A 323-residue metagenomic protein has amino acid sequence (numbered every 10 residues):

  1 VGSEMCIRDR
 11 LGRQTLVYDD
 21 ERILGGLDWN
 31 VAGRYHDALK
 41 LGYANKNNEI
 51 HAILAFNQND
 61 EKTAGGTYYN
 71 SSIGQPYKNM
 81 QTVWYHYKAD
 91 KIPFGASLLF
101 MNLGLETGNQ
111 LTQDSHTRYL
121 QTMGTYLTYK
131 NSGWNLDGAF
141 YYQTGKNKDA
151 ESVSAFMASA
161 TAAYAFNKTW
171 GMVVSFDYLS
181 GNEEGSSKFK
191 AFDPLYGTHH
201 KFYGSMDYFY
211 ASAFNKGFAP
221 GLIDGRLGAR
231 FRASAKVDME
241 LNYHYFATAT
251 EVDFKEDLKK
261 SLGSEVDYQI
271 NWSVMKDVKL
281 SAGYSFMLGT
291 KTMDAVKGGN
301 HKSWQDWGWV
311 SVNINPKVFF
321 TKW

Functional and structural regions predicted by a protein language model:
V1-I7: Short, small-residue-biased leader/transition segments that mark boundaries at the very start of proteins
R8, I23-S186, L227, R232 (+4 more regions): Signature for the C-terminal beta-barrel architecture of outer-membrane proteins
G12-T15: Mobile, glycine-rich extracellular loop/lid and propeptide segments that shape or gate substrate/ligand access
E21-L24, G65-Y68, T107-N109, S205-F214 (+3 more regions): Extracytoplasmic loops and strand-loop junctions of Gram-negative outer membrane beta-barrel proteins
M172, Y178-V266: C-terminal structural cap/anchor segments
V266-K291: C-terminal structured "cap/appendage" subdomains that terminate the fold
K297-H301: Short proline/glycine-enriched turn/loop segments at secondary-structure junctions
S303-W323: Outer-membrane beta-barrel "beta-signal"
